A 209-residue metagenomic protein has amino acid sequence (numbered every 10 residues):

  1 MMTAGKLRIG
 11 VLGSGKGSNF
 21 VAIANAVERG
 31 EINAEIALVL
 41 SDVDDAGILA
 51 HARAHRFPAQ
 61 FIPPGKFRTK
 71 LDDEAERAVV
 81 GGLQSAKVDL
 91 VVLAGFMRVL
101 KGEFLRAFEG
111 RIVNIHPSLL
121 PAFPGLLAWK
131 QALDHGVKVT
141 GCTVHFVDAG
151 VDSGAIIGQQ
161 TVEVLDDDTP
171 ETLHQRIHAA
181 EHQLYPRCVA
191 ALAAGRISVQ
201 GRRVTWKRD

Functional and structural regions predicted by a protein language model:
M1-D209: One-carbon transfer enzymes
